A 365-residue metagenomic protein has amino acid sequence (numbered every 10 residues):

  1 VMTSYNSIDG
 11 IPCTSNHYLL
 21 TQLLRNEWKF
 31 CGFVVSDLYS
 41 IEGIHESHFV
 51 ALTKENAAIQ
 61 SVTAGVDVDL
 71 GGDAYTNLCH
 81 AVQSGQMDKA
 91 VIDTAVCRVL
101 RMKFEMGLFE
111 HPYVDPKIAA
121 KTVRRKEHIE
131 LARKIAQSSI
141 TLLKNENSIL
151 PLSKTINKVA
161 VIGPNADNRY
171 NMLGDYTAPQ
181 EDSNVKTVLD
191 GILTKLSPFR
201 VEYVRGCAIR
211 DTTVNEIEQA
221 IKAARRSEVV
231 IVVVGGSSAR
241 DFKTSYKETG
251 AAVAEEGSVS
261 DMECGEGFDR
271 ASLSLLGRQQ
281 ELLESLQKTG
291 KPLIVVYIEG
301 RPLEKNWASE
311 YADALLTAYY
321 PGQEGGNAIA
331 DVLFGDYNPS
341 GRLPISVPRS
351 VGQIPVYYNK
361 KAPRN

Functional and structural regions predicted by a protein language model:
M2-G71, Y75-V91, R98: Second-shell residues forming the walls of enzyme active-site clefts
G10-P12, K29, I44-H45, T76-K89 (+2 more regions): C-terminal non-catalytic regions of proteins with extracellular/luminal or membrane-system context
H17-L20, K54, V96, V185 (+2 more regions): Generic non-transmembrane alpha-helix signal with a bias for helix starts/N-cap capping motifs
C31-G32, I118-T122, A254-G257: A broad, low-specificity signal for short, low-complexity segments enriched in glycine/proline and polar/charged
V96-C97, R101-K121: Conserved, charged catalytic cores of large soluble enzymes
R124-H128: Metal- or metallocofactor-binding catalytic centers and their adjacent structured scaffolds across diverse enzyme
